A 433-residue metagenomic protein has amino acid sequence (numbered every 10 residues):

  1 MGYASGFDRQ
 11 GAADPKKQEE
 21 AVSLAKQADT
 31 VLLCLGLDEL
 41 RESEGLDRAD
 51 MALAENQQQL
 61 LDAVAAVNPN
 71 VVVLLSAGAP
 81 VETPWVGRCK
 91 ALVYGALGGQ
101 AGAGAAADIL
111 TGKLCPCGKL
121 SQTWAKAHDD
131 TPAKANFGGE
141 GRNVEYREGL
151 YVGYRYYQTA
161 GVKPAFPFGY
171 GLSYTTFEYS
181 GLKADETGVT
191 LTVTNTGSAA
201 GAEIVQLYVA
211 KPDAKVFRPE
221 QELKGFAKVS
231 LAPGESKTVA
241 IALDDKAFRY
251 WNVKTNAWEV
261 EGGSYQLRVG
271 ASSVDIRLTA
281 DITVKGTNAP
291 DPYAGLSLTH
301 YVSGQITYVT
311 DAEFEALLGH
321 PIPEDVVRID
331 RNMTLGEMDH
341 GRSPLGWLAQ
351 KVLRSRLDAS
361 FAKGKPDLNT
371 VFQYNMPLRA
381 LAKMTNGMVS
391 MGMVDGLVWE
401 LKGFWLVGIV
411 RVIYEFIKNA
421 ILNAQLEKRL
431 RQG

Functional and structural regions predicted by a protein language model:
M1-D29, V284-V309: Extracellular/periplasmic ectodomains of large secreted or surface enzymes and adhesion receptors
G2-F7, S76-A202, G262, Q266-G270: Secreted, periplasmic, or luminal enzymes acting at the cell surface/secretory milieu
A4-G87: Hydrophobic helix-and-loop "lid/oligomerization" segment in the mid-to-C-terminal part of catalytic domains
A12-A13, G45-A49, N56, R88-A96 (+3 more regions): Short beta-alpha connecting loops at secondary-structure transitions that line or flank enzyme active sites
E55-A63, G104, D108, G118 (+4 more regions): Feature representing long, continuous alpha-helical segments
Y151, A160-K163, L172-A316, R354-L357: Intrinsically disordered, low-complexity Ser/Thr/Gly-rich stretches
I306-A380: Conserved, compact domain cores that house catalytic/ligand-binding motifs in diverse enzymes and effector modules
G364-G433: C-terminal non-catalytic accessory extensions
